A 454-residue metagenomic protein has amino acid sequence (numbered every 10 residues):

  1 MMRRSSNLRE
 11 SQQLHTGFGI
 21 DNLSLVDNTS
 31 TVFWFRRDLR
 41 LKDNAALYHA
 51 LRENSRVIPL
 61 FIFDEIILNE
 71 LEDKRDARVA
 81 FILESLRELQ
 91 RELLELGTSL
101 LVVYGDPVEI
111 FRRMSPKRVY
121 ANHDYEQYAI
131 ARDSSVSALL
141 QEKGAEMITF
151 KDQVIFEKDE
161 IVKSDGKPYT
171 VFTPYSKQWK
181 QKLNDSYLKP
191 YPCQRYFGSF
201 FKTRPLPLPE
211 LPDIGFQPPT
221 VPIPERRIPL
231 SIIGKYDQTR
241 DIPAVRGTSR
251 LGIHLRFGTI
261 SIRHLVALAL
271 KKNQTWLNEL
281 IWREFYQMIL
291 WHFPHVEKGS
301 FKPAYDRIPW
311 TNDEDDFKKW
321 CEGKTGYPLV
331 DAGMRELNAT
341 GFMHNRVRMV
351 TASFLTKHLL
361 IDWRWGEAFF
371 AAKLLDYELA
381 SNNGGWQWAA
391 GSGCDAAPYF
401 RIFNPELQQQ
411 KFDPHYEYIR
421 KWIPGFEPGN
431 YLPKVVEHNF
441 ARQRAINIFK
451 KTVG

Functional and structural regions predicted by a protein language model:
M1, L8-Q12, R256, H264-A267: Generic detector of solvent-exposed, compositionally biased contiguous segments
M2-R4, L8-L183, R335, N447 (+1 more regions): Trp/Phe/Arg-rich N-terminal binding region typifying the photolyase-homology
G19-N22, A145, K167-Y305, Q409-G454: Glycine/tryptophan-enriched, flexible segments
R37, D133, E284, V347-M349 (+1 more regions): Hydrophobic alpha-helical segments, especially transmembrane helices and their immediate juxtamembrane helical caps
A46, S85, L89, P229 (+6 more regions): Alpha-helical packing segments of well-folded alpha/beta enzyme cores
D106-P107, N273, Y327, E437: Short, solvent-exposed helix-helix connector turns and helix-capping sites enriched in acidic/polar residues
G247-R420: Active-site-proximal binding-pocket segments
